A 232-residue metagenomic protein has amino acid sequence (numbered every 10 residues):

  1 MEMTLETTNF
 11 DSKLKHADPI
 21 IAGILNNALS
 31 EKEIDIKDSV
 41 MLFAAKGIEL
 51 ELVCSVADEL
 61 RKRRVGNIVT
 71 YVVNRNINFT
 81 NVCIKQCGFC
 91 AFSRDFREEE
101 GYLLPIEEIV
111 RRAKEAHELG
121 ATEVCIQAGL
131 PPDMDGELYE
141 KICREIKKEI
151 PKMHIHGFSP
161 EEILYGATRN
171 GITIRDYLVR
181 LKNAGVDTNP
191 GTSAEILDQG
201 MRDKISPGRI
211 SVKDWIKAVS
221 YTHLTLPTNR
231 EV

Functional and structural regions predicted by a protein language model:
M1-N76, T80, I84: Flexible, acidic/Gly-rich N-terminal and inter-domain linker regions that tether and position cofactor-handling modules
F10-S12, N26-S30, C83-Q86, A113-H117 (+2 more regions): Short hydrophobic/aromatic-rich motifs at helix boundaries and adjacent loops
S30, A44, K62-G66, E118 (+3 more regions): Secondary-structure boundary motif
D35, R94-Y221: Conserved Radical SAM active-site core
L52-F96, G101-Q127: N-terminal pre-triad scaffold of radical SAM enzymes
T222-T228: Conserved small/polar residues in nucleotide/adenosyl-binding loops
